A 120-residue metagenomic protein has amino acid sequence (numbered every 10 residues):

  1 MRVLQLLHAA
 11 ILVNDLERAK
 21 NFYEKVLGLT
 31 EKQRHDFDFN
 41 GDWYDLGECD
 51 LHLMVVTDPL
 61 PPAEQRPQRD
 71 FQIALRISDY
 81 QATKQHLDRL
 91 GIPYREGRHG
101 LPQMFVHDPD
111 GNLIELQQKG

Functional and structural regions predicted by a protein language model:
M1-R18, D70-L75: N-terminal beta-strand motif that seeds the catalytic metal site of vicinal oxygen chelate
M1-R2, K32-R34, W43, K84 (+1 more regions): Vicinal oxygen chelate
L12-L51: Core segments of cupin and vicinal oxygen chelate
N40, R69, G100: Exposed loop/turn and edge beta-strand positions of beta-sandwich/beta-sheet ligand-binding modules
H52-M54, E115: Conserved beta-strand in the GNAT
R66-L87: Mid-chain, well-packed structural core segment of small domains
